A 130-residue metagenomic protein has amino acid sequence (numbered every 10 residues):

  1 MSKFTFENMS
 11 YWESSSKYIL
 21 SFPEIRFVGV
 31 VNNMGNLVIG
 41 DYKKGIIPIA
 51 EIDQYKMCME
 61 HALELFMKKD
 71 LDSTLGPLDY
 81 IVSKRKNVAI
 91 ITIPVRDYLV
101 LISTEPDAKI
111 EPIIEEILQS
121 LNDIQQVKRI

Functional and structural regions predicted by a protein language model:
M1-I130: Non-catalytic interaction/Regulatory regions outside core domains
